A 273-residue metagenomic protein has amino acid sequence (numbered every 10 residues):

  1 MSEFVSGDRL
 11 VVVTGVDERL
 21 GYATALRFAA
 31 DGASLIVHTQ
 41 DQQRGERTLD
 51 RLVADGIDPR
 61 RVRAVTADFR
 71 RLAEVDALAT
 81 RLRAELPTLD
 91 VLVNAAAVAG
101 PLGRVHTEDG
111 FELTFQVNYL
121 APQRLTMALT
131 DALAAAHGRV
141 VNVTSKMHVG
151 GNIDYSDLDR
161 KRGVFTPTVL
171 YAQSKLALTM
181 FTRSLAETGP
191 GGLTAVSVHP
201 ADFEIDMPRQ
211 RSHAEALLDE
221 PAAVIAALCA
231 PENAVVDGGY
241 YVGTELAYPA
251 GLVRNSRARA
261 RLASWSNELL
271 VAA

Functional and structural regions predicted by a protein language model:
L10, D17-E18: Conserved glycine-rich cofactor-binding loop
R19-A23, A99: NAD(P)H-binding Rossmann-fold N-terminus in SDR/SDR-like oxidoreductases, specifically the glycine-rich beta1-alpha1
D31-R47: Conserved glycine-rich Rossmann-like NAD(P)H-binding loop of the short-chain dehydrogenase/reductase
D55-A73: Rossmann-fold cofactor-recognition segment
R63, A77-T80, A84, P101 (+1 more regions): Active-site Tyr-X3-Lys motif and surrounding loop/helix of classical short-chain dehydrogenase/reductase
A97-V98, L102-H106, F111-F115, A134-P190 (+1 more regions): Catalytic loop of short-chain dehydrogenase/reductase
S197, H213-S264, E268, A272: C-terminal helical subdomain
